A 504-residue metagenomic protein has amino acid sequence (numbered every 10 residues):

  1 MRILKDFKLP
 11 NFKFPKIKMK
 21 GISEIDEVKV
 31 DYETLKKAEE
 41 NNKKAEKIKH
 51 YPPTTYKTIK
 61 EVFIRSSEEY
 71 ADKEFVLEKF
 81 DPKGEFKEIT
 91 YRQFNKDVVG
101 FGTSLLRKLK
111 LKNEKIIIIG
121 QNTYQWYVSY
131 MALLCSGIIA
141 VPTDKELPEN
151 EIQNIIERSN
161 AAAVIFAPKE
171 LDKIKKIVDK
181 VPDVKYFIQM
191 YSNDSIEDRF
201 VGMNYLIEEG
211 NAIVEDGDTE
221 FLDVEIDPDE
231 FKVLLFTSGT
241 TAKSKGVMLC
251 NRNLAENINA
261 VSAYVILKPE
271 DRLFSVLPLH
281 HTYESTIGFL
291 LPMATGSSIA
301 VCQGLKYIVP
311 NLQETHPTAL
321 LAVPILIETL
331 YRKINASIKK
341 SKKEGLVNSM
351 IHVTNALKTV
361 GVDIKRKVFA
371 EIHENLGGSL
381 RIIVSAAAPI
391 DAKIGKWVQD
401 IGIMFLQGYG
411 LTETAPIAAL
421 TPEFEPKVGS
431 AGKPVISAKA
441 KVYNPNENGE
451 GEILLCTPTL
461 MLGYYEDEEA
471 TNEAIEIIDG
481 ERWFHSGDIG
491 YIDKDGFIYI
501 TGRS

Functional and structural regions predicted by a protein language model:
M1-I89, Q93-K108, M131, D183: N-lobe entry segment of adenylate-forming
R2-V28, C135-E209: Structural core segment of the AMP-binding/adenylate-forming
E74, Q189, N211-F236, K243 (+1 more regions): Conserved pre-ATP/AMP-binding loop-to-beta segment of ANL
K83, D172-D227, I334-E371: ANL superfamily adenylate-forming
G84-I89, G102-N150: Conserved AMP-binding/adenylate-forming
K87-R92, K232-I258: Conserved AMP-binding A3 loop
A255-R272, L279-F369, S379: Conserved AMP-binding/adenylation subdomain of ANL enzymes
N448-S504: Conserved ATP-binding/catalytic segment of the ANL
